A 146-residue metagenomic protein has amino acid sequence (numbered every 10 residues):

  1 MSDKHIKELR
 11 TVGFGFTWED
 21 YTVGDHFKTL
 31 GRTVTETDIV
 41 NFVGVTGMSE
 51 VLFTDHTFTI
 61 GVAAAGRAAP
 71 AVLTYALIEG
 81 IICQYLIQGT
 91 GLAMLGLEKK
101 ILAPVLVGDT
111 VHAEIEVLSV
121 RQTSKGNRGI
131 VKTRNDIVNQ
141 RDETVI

Functional and structural regions predicted by a protein language model:
M1-T22, I101-I146: HotDog/MaoC-like acyl-thioester-processing domains
S2-G96, I146: Hot-dog-fold acyl-thioester-processing enzymes
